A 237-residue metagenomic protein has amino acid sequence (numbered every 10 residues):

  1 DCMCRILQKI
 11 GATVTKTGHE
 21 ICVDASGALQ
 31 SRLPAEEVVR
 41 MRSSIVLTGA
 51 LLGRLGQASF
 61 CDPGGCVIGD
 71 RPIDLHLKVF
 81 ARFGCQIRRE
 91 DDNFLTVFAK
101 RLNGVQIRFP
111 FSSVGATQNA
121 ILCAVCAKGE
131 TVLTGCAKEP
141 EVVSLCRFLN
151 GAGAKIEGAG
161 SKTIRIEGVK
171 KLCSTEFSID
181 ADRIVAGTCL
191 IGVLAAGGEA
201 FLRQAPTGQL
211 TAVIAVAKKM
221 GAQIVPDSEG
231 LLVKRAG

Functional and structural regions predicted by a protein language model:
D1-G237: Short, structured segments at the rim of ligand-binding sites
